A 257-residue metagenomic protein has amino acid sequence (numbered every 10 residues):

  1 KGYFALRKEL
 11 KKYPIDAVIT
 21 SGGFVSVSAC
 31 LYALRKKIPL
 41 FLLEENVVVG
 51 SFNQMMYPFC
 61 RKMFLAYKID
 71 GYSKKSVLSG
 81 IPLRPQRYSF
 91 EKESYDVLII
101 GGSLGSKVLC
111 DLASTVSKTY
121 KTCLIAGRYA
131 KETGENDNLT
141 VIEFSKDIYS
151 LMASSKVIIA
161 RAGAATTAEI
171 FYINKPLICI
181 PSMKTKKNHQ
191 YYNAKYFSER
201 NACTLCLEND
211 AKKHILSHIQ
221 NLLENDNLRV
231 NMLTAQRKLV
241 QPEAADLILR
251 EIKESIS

Functional and structural regions predicted by a protein language model:
K1-A17, R35: An amphipathic, basic-hydrophobic alpha-helix
I15-A17, A153-A168: Acidic donor-binding loop of glycosyltransferase active sites
L34-Y88: Active-site-proximal region of nucleotide-activated glycan assembly enzymes, centered on histidine/acidic-rich loops
K36, A153-S155, F171-I178: Conserved donor-binding/catalytic loop of nucleotide-activated donor transferases
E91-A160, Y191-A194, E199, C206-I215: Donor-nucleotide binding loops and adjacent catalytic segments primarily of GT-B fold Leloir glycosyltransferases
A160, P176-K187: Short hydrophobic beta-strand element within catalytic cores of glycosyltransferases and related nucleotide-activated
N221, L228-P242: A short, well-ordered alpha-helix in the C-terminal region of glycosyltransferases
Q241-S257: C-terminal alpha-helical cap of glycosyltransferases
